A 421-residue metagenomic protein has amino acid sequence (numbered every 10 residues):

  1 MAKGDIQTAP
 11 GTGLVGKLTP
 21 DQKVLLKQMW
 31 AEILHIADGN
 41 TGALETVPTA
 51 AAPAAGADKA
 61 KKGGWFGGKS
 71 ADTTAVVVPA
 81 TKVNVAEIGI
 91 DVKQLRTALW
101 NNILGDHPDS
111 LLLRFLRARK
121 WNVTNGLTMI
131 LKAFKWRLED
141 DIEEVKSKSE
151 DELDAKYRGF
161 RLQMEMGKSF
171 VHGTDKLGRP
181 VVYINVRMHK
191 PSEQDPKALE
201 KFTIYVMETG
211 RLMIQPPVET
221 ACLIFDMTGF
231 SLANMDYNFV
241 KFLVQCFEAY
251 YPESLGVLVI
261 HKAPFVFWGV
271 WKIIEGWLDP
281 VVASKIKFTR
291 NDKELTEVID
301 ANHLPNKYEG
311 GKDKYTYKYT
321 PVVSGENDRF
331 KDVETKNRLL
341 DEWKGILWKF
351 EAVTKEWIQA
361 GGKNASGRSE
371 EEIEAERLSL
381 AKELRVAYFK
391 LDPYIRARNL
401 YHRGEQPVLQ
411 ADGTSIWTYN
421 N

Functional and structural regions predicted by a protein language model:
M1-N421: Basic, amphipathic alpha-helical/coil surface patches used to engage anionic, phosphate-bearing ligands and membranes
